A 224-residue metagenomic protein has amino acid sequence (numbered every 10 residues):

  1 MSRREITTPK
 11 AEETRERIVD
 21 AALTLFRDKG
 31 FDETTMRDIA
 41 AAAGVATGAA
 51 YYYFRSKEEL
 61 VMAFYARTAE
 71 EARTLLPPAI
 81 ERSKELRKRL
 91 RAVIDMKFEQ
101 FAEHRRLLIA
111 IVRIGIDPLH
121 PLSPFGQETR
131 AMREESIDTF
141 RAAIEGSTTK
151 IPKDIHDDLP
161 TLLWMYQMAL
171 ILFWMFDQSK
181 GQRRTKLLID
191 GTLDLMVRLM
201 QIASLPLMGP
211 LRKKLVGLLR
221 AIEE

Functional and structural regions predicted by a protein language model:
S2, D138, A142-E145, F176-E224: C-terminal peripheral helix-coil segments that are non-catalytic and often amphipathic
S2-R3, R17, L25-E59, A63 (+1 more regions): Helix-turn-helix
A63, P77-A110, D117, S123-E135: Hydrophobic alpha-helical connector segments
I109-V112, P152-K153: Short, hydrophobic secondary-structure boundary micro-motifs
L122-T148, D157-A169, L187, L193-R198: Amphipathic alpha-helical packing segments from all-alpha helical-bundle domains
K150-T161, F176-K180: Short acidic, glycine/proline-enriched loop segments that cap or flank alpha-helices
A169-F176: Short glycine/serine- and small hydrophobic-enriched flexible loop segments
